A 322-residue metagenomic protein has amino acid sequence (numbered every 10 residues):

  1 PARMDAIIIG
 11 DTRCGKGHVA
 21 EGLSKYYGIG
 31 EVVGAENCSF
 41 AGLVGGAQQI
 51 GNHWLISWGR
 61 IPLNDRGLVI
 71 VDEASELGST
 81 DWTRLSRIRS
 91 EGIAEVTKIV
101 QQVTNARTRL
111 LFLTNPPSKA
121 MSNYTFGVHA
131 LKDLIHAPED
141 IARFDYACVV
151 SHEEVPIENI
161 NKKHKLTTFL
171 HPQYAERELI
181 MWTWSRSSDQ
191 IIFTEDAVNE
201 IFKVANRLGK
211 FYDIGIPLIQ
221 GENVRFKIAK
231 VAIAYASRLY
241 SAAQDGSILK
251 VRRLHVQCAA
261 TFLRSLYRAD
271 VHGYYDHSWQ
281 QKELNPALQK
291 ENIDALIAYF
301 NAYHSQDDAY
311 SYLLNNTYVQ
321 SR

Functional and structural regions predicted by a protein language model:
P1-S185, A298-Y303, D307-S321: Conserved ASCE/P-loop NTPase catalytic core
I7-R13, G22, G92, N199 (+1 more regions): A charged, low-hydrophobicity C-terminal interaction/regulatory region common to genome-maintenance complexes
L113, M121, I141, A147 (+2 more regions): Basic, amphipathic alpha-helical bundle interface domains used for macromolecular binding and assembly
